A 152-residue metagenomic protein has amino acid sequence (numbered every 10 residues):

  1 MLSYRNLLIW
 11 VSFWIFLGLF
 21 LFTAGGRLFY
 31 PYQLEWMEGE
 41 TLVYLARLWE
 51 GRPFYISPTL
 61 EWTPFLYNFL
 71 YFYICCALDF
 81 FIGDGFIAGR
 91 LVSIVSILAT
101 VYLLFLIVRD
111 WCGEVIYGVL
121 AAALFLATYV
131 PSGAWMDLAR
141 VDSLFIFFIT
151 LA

Functional and structural regions predicted by a protein language model:
M1-A24, R109-D110, V115-I116: Start-transfer (signal-anchor) and selected internal transmembrane alpha helices of multi-pass inner/ER membrane
L19-G39: Helix-to-loop transition at the C-terminal end of transmembrane segments
F22, G39-T63, L70: Extracytosolic helix-loop segments that constitute the early lumenal/periplasmic catalytic or substrate-binding loops
E50-R52, L70-V95: Juxtamembrane segments of multi-pass membrane glycosylation machinery that transfer sugars from lipid-linked donors
L91-C112, L151: Transmembrane-helix motifs of polytopic, lipid-linked glycan transferases
Y102-A127, I146: Transmembrane-helix signature of polytopic, membrane-embedded enzymes that assemble or transfer cell-envelope glycans
L124, P131, L144-A152: Specific aromatic-rich, kink-prone transmembrane helix
A134-D142: Short acidic/glycine- and proline-prone juxtamembrane loop motifs at membrane-interface regions of multi-pass membrane
